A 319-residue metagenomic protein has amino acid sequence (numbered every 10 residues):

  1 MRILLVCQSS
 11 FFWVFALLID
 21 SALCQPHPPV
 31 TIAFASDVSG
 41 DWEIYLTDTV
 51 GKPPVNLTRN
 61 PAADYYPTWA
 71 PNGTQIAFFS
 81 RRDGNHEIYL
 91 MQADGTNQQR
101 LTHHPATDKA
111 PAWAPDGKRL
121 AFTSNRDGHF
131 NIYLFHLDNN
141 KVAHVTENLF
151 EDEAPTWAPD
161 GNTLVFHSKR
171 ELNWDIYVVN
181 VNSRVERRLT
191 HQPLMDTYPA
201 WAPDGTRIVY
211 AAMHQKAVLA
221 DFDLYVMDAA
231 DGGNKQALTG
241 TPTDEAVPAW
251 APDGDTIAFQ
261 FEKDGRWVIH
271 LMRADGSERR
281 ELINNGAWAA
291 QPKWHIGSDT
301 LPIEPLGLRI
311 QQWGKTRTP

Functional and structural regions predicted by a protein language model:
R2-V6, S10-F12, I19-P319: Sequence signature of WD/YWTD-type beta-propeller architectures
